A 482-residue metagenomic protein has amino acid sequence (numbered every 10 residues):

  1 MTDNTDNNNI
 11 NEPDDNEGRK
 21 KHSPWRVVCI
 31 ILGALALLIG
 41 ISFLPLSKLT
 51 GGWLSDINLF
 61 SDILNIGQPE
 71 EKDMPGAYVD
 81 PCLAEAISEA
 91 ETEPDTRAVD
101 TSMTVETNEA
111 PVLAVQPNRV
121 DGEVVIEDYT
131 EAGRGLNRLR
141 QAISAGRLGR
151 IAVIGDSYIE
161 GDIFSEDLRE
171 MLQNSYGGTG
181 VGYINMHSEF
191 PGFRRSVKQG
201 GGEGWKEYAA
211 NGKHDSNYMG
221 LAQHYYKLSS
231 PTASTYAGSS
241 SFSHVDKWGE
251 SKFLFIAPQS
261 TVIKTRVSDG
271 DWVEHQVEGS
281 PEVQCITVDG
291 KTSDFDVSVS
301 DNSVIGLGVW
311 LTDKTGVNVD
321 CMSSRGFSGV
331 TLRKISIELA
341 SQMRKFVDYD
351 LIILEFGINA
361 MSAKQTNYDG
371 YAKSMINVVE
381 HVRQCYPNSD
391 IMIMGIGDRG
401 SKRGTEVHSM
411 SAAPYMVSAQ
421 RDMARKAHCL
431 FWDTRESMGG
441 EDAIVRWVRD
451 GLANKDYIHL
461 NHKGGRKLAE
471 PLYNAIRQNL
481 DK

Functional and structural regions predicted by a protein language model:
M1-W25: N-terminal Lys/Arg-rich, disordered targeting/topogenic segments
V28-P45: Hydrophobic membrane-insertion alpha-helices, especially the h-region of bacterial N-terminal signal peptides
S47-L49, S336-I337, D398-K482: Catalytic His-Asp segment of secreted/periplasmic serine-dependent ester chemistry enzymes
K48-A110: Juxtamembrane proline-rich low-complexity "stalk" or linker regions positioned immediately after a signal peptide
S88-S196, N461-K463: Long, contiguous interaction/targeting segments characteristic of exported/extracellular or secretory-pathway proteins
A145, G149-G155, E160-F164, G316-V407 (+3 more regions): Conserved, compact domain cores that house catalytic/ligand-binding motifs in diverse enzymes and effector modules
E160-R266, Q276-K373, H459: Conserved SGNH/GDSL esterase-like catalytic core that processes O-acyl groups on lipids and polysaccharides
